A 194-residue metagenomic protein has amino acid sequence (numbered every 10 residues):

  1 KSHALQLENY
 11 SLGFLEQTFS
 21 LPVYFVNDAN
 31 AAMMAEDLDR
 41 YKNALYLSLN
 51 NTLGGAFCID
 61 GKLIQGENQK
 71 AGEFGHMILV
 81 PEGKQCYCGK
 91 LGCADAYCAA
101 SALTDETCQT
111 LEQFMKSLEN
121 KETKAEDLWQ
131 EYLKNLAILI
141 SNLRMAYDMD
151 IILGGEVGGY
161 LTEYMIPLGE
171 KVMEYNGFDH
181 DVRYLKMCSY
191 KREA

Functional and structural regions predicted by a protein language model:
K1-N43, E163-Y175: Glycine-rich phosphate-binding loop and adjoining helix at the ATP-binding site of ATP-dependent phosphoryl-transfer
H3-L5, Y24-N27, S48, K186-R192: Active-site nucleophile and cofactor-binding loops and adjacent substrate-binding regions of central metabolic enzymes
E16-F19, I64-L79, G169-G177: Acidic-glycine-rich active-site phosphate/pyrophosphate-binding loop
F19-L21, L38-R40, E82-Q85, K90-A194: ATP-binding/phosphotransfer module of carbohydrate and carboxylate kinases, centering on a glycine-rich
A31, N50, F57, G177-D181: Flexible loop/hinge segments that line or gate small-molecule binding clefts
A31-M33, L53-G55, I64, G158-L161 (+1 more regions): Short, active-site-adjacent cap segments at secondary-structure transitions
K42-Y97: Glycine-rich phosphate-binding loop of actin/hexokinase-like ATP-binding domains
